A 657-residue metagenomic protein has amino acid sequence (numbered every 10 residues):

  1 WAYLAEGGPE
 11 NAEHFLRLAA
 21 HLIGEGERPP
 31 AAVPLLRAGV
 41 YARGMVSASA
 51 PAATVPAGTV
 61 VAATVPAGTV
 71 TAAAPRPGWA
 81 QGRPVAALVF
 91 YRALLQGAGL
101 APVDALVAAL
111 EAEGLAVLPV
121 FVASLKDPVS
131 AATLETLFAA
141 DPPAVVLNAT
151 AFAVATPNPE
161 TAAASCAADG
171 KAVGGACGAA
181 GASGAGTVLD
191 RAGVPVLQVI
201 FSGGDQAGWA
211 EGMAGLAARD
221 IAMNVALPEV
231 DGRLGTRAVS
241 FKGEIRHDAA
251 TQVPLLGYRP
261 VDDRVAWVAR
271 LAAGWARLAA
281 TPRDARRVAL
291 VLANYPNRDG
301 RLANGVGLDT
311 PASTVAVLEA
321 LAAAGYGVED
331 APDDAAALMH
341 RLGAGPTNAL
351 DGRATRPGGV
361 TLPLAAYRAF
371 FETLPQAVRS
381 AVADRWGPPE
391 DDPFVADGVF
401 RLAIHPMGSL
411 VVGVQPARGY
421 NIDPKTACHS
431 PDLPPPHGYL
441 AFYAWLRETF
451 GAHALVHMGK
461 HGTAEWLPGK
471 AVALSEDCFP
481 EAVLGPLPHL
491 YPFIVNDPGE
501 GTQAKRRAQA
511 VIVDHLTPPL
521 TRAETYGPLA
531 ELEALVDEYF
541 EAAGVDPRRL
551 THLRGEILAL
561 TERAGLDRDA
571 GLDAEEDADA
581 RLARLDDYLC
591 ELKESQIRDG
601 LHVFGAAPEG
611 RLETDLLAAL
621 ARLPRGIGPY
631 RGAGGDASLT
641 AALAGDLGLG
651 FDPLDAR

Functional and structural regions predicted by a protein language model:
W1-G58, P66-R657: Ligand/cofactor-recognition surfaces for anionic moieties
